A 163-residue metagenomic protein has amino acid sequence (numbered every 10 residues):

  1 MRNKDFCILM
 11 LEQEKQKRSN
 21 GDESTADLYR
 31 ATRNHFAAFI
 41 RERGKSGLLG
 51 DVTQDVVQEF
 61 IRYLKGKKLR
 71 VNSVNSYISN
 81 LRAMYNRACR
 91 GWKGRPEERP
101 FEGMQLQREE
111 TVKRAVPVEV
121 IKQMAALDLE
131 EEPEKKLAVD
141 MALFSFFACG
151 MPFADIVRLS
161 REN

Functional and structural regions predicted by a protein language model:
M1: Basic/aromatic DNA-contact patch characteristic of tyrosine site-specific recombinases
L11-S24, N34-V112, A126-E130: N-terminal core-binding DNA-recognition domain of tyrosine recombinases/integrases
Y29, Y77, K135-V139: Short, leucine-enriched amphipathic alpha-helices that occur as contiguous helical runs
N86-R95, S145-N163: Short, charged phosphate-coordinating catalytic segments
P100-F153, V157: Basic, Lys/Arg- and aromatic-enriched nucleic-acid-binding interface segment
